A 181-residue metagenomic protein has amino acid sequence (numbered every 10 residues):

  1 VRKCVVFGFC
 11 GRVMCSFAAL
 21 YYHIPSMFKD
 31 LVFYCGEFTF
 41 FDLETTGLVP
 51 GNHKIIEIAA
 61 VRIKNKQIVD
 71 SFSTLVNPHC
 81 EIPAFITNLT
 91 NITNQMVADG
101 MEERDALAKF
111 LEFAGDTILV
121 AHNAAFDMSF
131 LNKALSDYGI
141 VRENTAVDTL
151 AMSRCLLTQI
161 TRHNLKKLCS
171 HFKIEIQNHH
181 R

Functional and structural regions predicted by a protein language model:
F7, L20-Y21: Short stretches within intrinsically disordered, low-complexity N-terminal or propeptide regions
Y21-N144, T158-H179: Conserved non-catalytic scaffold segment of RNase H-like nuclease domains
V141-S153: Conserved beta-strand -> loop -> alpha-helix junction used to position metal-binding or nucleic-acid-contacting
